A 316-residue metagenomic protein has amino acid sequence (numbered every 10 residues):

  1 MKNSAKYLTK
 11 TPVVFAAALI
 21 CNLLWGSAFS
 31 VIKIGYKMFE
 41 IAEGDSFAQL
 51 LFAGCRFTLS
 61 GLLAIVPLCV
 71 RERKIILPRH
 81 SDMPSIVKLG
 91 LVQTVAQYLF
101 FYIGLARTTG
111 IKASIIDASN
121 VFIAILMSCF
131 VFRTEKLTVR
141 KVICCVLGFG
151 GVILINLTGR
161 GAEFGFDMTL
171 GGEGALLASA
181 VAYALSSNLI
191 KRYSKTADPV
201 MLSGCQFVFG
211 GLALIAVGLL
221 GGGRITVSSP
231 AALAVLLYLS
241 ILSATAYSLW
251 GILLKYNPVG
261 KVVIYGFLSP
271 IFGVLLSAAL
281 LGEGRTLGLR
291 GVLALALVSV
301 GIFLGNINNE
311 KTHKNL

Functional and structural regions predicted by a protein language model:
M1-L51, L91, G165-R192, V235-L236 (+3 more regions): Glycine-/small-residue-enriched transmembrane alpha-helix faces in small-molecule transporters and effluxers
K10-F15, D45-A48, P78-P84, L157-A182 (+2 more regions): Juxtamembrane helix-entry segments on the extracytoplasmic side of multipass membrane proteins
N22, V31-K33, A64, A124-L126 (+4 more regions): Transmembrane alpha-helical segments that form core, pore/gating elements of small-molecule transporters/exporters
G26, S30, T58, G90-V95 (+9 more regions): Hydrophobic/small/kink-forming positions within alpha-helical transmembrane segments of polytopic membrane proteins
M38, A42-Q93, I123-M127, A182-S186 (+2 more regions): Transmembrane alpha-helices of multi-pass small-molecule transport proteins
C55, T94, Y98, K112-S119 (+2 more regions): Helix-helix packing/entry segments at the starts of transmembrane helices
A64, L126-M127, T138-G159, F267 (+2 more regions): Hydrophobic transmembrane alpha-helices of multi-pass small-molecule transport proteins
C69-A113, D117, L154, L239-N257: Specific transmembrane alpha-helical segments of multi-pass solute transporters/efflux pumps, especially DMT/EamA
